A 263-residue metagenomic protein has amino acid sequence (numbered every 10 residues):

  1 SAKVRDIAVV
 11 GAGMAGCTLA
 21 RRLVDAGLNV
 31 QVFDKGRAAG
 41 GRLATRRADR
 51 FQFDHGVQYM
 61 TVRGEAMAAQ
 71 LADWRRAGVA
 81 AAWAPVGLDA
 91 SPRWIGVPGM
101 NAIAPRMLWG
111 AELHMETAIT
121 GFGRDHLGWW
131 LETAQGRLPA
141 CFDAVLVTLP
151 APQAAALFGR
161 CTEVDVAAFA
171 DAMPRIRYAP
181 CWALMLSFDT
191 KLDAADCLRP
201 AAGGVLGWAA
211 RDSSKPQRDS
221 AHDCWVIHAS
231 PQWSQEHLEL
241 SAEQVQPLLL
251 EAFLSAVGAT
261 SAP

Functional and structural regions predicted by a protein language model:
R5, Q135-A144: Core beta-strand elements of the Rossmann-like FAD/NAD(P) dinucleotide-binding domain in flavoenzyme oxidoreductases
R5-F33: N-terminal Rossmann-like FAD-binding beta1-loop-alpha1 element of flavoenzymes
R22, A44-W83: N-terminal FAD cofactor-binding segment of flavoenzymes
V24-A48: Glycine-rich FAD pyrophosphate-binding loop
G40, F142-D196, A259-S261: Central helical "cap/lid" subdomain
Y59-R63, P85-R106, E236-L248: Short beta-strand to alpha-helix junction loop
M115-W129: A conserved short coil-to-beta-strand element within the FAD-binding core of flavoproteins
M185-E239, E243-T260: Active-site substrate-recognition segment that forms the wall of the catalytic cavity or substrate channel
